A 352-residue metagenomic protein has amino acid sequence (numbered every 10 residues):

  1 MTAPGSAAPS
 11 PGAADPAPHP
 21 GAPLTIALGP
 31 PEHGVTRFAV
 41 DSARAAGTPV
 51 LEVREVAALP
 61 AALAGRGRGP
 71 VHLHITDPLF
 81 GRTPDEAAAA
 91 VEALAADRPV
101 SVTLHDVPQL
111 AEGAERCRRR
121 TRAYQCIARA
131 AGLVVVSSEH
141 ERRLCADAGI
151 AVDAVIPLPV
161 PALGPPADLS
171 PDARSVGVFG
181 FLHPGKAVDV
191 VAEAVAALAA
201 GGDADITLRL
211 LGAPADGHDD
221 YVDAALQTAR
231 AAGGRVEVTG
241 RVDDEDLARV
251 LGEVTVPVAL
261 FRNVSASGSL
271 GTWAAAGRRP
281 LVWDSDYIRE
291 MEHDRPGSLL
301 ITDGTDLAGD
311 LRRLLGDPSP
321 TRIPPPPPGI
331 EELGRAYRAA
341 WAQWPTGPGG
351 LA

Functional and structural regions predicted by a protein language model:
R37, T305, G309, L315-A352: A charged, aromatic-enriched C-terminal amphipathic alpha-helix characteristic of glycosyltransferases across folds
A89-A93, R98, R116-L133: Membrane-proximal helix-turn-helix segments that form the acceptor-binding/catalytic region of lipid-linked
R129-P165: Donor nucleotide-sugar binding/catalytic pocket of nucleotide-sugar-dependent glycosyltransferases
D168-K186, A192-V195, L208-R209: Conserved donor-binding/catalytic core segment of Leloir-type glycosyltransferases
T207-D223: Glycosyltransferase donor-sugar binding loop
V222-V242, A248: Nucleotide-activated donor-binding/catalytic signature segment of Leloir-type glycosyltransferases, i.e., the conserved
R249-S265, R278: Acidic donor-binding loop of glycosyltransferase active sites
R279-D284: Short hydrophobic beta-strand element within catalytic cores of glycosyltransferases and related nucleotide-activated
